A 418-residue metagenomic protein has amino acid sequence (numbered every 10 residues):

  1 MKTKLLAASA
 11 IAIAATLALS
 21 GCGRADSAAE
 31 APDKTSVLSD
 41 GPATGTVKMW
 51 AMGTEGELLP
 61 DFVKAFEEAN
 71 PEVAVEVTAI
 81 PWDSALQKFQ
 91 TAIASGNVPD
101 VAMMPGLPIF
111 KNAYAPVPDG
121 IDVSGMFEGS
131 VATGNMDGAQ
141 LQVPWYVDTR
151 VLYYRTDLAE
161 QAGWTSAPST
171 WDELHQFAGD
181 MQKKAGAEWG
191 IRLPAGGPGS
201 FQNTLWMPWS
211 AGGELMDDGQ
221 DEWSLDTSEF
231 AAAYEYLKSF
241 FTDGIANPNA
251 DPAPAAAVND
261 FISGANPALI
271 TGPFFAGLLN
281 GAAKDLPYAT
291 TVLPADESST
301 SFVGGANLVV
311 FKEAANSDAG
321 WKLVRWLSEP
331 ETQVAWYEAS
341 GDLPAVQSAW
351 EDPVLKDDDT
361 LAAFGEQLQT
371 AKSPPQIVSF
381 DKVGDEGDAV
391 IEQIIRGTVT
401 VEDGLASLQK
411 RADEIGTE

Functional and structural regions predicted by a protein language model:
M1-V47, E68, D413-E418: Short, low-complexity disordered leader/linker segments with a strong preference for bacterial N-terminal type II
K34, M103-R150, E160, D285 (+3 more regions): Hinge/lid segment of periplasmic solute-binding proteins
S36-T54, V73-T78, V101, L141 (+2 more regions): Short, well-ordered beta-strand elements
D40, P118-S130, W189-A195, G213-A232 (+7 more regions): Short, solvent-exposed loop/beta-turn-alpha elements that line the ligand-binding surface or hinge of extracytoplasmic
A65-E128, E160-G163, S169, D260 (+3 more regions): Extracytoplasmic "Venus flytrap"/periplasmic binding protein-like
V143, R150, D172-W223, N266: Extracytoplasmic/periplasmic solute-binding protein
A178, Q220-A250: Glycine-centered hinge/linker elements that transmit conformational signals in sensory and ligand-binding systems
P273-D285, P294-A389, G416-T417: C-terminal lobe and pocket-closing loops of periplasmic/extracytoplasmic Venus-flytrap solute-binding proteins
